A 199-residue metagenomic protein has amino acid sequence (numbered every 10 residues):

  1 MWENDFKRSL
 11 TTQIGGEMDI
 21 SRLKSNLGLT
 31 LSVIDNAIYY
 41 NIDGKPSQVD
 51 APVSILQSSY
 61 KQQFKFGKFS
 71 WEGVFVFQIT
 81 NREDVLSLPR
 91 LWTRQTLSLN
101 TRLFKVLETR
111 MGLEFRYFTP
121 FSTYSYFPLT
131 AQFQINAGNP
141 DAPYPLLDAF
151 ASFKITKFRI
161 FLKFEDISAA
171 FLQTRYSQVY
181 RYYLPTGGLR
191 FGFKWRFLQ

Functional and structural regions predicted by a protein language model:
M1-Q199: Exposed, low-structure sequence patches enriched in small/polar residues
